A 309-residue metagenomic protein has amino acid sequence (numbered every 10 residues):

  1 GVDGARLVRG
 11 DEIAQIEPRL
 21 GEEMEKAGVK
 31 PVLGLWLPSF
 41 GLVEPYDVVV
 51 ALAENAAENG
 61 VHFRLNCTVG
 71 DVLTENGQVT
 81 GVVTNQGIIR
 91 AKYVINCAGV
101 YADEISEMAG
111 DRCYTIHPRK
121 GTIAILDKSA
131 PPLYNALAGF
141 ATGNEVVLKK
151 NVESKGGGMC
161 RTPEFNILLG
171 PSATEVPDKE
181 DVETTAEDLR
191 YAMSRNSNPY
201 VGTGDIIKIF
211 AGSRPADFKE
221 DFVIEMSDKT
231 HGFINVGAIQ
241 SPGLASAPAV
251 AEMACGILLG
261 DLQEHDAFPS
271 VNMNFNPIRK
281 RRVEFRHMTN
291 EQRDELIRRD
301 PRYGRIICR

Functional and structural regions predicted by a protein language model:
G1, A141-E145, R299-R309: Short, intrinsically disordered, charge-balanced linker/junction segments flanking boundaries in proteins
G1-L65, D71-Q78, V83, D217: Flavin (FAD/FMN) cofactor-binding and adjacent substrate-gating region of FAD-dependent oxidoreductase domains
G1-Q15, R112-I116, T203-G204, H265-F268: A short alpha-helix-loop-beta-strand transition element characteristic of N-terminal alpha/beta dinucleotide-binding
R6-R9, R64-L65, T84, N96 (+3 more regions): General beta-strand structural signal in soluble alpha/beta enzymes
A51, S154, P163-E164, E175 (+1 more regions): C-terminal catalytic lobe of FAD-dependent flavoproteins
N55, N59, E104, M108 (+3 more regions): Active-site catalytic microenvironments for nucleophilic, acid-base chemistry
V72-E187, S194, Q292: Flavin-dependent oxidoreductases
